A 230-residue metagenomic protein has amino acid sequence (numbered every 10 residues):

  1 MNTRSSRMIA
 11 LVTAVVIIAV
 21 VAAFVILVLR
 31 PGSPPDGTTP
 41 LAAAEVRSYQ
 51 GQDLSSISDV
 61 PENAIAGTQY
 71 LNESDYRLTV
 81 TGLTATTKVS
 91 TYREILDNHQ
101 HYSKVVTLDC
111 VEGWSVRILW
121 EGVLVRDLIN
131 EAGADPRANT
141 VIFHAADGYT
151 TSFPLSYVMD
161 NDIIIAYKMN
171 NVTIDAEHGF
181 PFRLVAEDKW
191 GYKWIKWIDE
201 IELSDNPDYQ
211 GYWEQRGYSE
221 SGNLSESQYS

Functional and structural regions predicted by a protein language model:
N2-E73, L78, E131-S230: Extended, aromatic/histidine-rich regions of cofactor-dependent oxidoreductases associated with respiratory
T68-V116: A glycine-rich, hydrophobic loop/mini-helix early in the fold
Y76, K88-Y92, E121-L124, L128 (+1 more regions): Stable alpha-helical elements in mature extracytoplasmic
H99-F153: Mid-length scaffold segments of soluble, non-membrane domains
